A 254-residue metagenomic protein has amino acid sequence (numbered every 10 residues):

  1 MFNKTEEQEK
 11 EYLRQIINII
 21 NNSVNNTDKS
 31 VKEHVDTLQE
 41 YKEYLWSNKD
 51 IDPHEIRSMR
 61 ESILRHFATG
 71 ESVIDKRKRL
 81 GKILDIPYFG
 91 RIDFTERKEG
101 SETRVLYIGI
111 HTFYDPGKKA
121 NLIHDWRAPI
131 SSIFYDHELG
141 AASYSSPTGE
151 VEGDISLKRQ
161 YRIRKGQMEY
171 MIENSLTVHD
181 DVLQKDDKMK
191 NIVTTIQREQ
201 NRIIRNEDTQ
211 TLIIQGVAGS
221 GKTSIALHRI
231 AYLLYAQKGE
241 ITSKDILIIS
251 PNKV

Functional and structural regions predicted by a protein language model:
M1-R205: Extended, charged low-complexity regulatory segments
R202-T211, K238-E240: Phosphate-binding P-loop
T211-L212, I246: Conserved beta-strand position immediately N-terminal to the Walker
I214-G216: Hydrophobic anchor at the beta1->P-loop junction of P-loop NTPases
G219-K222: Conserved glycine(s) of the Walker
S224-E240: Walker A/P-loop NTP-binding motif
E240-V254: Conserved RecA-like ASCE P-loop NTPase motor core of nucleic-acid helicases/translocases
